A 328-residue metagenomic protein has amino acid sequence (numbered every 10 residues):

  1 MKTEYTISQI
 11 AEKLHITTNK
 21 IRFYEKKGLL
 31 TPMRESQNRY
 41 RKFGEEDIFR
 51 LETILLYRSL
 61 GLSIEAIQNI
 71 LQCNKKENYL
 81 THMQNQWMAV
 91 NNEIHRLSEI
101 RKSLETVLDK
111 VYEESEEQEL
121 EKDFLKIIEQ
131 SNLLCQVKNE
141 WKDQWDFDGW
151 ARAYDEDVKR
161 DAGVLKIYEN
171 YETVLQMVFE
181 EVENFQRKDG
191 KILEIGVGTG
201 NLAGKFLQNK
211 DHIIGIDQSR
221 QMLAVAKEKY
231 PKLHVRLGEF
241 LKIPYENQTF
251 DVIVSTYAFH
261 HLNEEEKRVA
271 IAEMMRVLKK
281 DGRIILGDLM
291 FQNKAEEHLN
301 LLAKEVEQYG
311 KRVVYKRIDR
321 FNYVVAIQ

Functional and structural regions predicted by a protein language model:
M1-I64: Basic helix-turn-helix/winged-helix DNA-binding cores and closely related short helical interaction motifs
Y24, F43, F147, Y154 (+1 more regions): Conserved active-site tyrosine of GNAT-family acetyltransferases
L71-S131: Short, charged amphipathic alpha-helical surface segments
S115-F185, G190, T199-K232, L237-K242 (+1 more regions): Class I (Rossmann-like) S-adenosyl-L-methionine-dependent methyltransferase catalytic domain, capturing the SAM-binding
E194: Class I SAM-dependent methyltransferase core
V254: A conserved beta-strand element that flanks and buttresses the S-adenosyl-L-methionine
Y257-A258: Short catalytic micro-motifs in class I SAM-dependent methyltransferases
R268-K280: A short glycine-rich, Lys/Arg-flanked "PGG" loop and its adjoining helix->strand segment in the class I
